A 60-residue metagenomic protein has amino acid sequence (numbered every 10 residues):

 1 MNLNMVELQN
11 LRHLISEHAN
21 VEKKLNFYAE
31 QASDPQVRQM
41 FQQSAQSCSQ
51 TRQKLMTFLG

Functional and structural regions predicted by a protein language model:
M1-G60: His/Met- and acidic-residue-enriched segments that coordinate or traffic transition-metal cofactors and support
